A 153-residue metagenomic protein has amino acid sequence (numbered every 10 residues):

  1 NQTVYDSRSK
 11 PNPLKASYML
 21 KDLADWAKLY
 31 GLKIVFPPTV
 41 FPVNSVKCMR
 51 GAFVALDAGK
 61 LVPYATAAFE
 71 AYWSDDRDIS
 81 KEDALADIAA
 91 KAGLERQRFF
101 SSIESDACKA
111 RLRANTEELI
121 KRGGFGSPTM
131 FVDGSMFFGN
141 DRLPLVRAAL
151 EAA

Functional and structural regions predicted by a protein language model:
N1-Y72: Structural alpha/beta surface segment adjacent to cysteine/selenocysteine redox centers across thiol/disulfide enzymes
A67-A153: C-terminal cap of thioredoxin/glutaredoxin-like
